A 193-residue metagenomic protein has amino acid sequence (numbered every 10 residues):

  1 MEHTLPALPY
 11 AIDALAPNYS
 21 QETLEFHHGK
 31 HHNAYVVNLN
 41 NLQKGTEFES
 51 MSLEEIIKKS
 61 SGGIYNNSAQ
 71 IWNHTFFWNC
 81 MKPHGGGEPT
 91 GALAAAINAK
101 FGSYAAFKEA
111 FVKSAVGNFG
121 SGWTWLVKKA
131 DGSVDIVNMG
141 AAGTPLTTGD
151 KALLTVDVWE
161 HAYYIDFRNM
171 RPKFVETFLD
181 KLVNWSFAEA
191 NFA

Functional and structural regions predicted by a protein language model:
M1-A193: Feature for soluble, non-membrane regions of globular proteins
